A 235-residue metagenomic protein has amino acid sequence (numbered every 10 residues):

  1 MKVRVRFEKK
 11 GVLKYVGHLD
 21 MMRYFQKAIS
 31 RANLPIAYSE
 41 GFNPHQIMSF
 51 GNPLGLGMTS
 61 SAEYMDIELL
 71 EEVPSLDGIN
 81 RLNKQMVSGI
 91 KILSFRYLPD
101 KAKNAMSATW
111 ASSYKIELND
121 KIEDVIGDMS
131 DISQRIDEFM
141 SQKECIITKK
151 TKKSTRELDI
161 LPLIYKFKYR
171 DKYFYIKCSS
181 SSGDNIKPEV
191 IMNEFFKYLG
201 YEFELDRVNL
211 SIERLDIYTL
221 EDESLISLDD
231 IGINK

Functional and structural regions predicted by a protein language model:
M1-V3: Extreme N-terminal starter segment of soluble prokaryotic enzymes
R6-E8, V12, V16, D20 (+1 more regions): Extended, well-folded interaction surfaces typified by the phenylalanyl-tRNA synthetase beta subunit core
F7-K9, I67-V73, I116-I122, I176-S180: Short beta-strand-to-loop capping motifs
A37-L69: Short, charge-patterned binding micro-sites
S61-E117: Ordered, amphipathic secondary-structure segments that act as subunit-interaction surfaces in large macromolecular
D77-M86, G127-M140, I191-M192: Short amphipathic alpha-helices in soluble, non-transmembrane regions that often serve as interface/regulatory elements
D137-K235: Core RNA-modification/binding signature centered on pseudouridine synthases
